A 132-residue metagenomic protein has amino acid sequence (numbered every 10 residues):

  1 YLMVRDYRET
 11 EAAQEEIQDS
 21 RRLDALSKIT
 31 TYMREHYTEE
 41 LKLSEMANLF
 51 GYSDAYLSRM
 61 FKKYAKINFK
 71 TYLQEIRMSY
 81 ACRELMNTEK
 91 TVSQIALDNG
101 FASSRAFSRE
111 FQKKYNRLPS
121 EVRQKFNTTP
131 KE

Functional and structural regions predicted by a protein language model:
Y1-T31, E35, S44-F50, K63-T71 (+1 more regions): Short, Lys/Arg-enriched, Trp-marked, Pro/Gly-tolerant hinge/linker segments that flank
T30-T31, E35, E40-S44, K63-A102 (+1 more regions): Terminal helix-turn-helix DNA-binding modules in bacterial transcription factors
F50, N99-G100, F111: Core residues of bacterial helix-turn-helix
S53-D54, A102-S103: Short coil turns linking two alpha-helices in DNA-binding domains
L57, F61, A106-F107, F111: Short hydrophobic/aromatic patch on the recognition helix
R109-E132: …primarily DNA-binding HTH/wHTH and HhH modules…
